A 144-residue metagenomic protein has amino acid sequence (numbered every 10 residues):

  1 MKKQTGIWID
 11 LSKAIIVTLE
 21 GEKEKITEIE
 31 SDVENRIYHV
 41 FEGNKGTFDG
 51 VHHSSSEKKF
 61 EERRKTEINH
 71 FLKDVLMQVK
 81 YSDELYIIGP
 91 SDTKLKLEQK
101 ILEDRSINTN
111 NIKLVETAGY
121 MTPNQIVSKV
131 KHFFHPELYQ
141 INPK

Functional and structural regions predicted by a protein language model:
M1-K144: Terminal alpha-helical anchor/extension segments at protein ends
